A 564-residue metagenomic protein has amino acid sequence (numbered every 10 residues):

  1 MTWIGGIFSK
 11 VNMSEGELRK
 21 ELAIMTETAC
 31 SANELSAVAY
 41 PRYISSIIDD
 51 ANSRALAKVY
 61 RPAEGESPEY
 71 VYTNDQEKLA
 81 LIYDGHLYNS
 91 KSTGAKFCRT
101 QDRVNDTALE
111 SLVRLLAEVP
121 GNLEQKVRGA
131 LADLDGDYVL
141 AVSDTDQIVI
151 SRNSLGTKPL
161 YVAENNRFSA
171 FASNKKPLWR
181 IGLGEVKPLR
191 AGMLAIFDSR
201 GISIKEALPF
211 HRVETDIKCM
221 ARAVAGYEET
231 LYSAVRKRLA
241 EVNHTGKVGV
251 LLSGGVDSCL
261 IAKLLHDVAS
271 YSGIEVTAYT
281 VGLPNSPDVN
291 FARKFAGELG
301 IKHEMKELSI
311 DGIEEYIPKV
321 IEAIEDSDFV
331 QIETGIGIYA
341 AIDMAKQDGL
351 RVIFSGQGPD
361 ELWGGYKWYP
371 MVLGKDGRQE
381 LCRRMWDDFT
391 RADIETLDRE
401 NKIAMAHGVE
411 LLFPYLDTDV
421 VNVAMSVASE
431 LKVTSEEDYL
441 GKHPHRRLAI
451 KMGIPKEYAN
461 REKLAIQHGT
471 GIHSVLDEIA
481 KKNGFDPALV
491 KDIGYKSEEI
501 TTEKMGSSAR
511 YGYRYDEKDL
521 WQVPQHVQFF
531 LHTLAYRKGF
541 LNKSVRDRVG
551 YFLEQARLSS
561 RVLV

Functional and structural regions predicted by a protein language model:
M1-E314, K319-A323: Cysteine-centered catalytic environments shared across enzyme families
F8-G16, E118, Q147-V149, T157 (+5 more regions): ATP-dependent adenylate-handling active sites, centered on carboxylate activation for C-N bond formation
L35-P41, E437-Y439, E462-K463, K491-I493: Short, flexible loop/turn segments with low-complexity composition
I48, C98-T100, L489-I493, I500-T502: Charged, glycine/proline-rich intrinsically disordered loops and linkers
Q101-A108, L123-V127, T434-S435, G453-A465 (+1 more regions): Short, surface-exposed acidic
G136, R190-A191, L416, H445 (+1 more regions): Residues that flank catalytic or metal-binding motifs in active/ligand-binding sites
P209-V213, R461-I466: Short linear capping/connector segments at secondary-structure termini
